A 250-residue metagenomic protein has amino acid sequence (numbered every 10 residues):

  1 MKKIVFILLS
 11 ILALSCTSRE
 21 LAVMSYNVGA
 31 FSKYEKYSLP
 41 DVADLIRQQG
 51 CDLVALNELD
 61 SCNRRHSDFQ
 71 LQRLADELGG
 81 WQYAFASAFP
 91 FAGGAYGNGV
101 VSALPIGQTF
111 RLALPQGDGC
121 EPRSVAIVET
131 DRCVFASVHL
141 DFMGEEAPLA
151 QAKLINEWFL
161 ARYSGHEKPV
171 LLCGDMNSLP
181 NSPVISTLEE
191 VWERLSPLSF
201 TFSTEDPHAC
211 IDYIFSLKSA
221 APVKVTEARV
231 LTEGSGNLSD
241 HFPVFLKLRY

Functional and structural regions predicted by a protein language model:
K2-K3, S15-E77, P90-G94, K153 (+2 more regions): N-terminal, active-site-proximal structural segment of metallo-dependent hydrolase catalytic domains
V5-A13: Bacterial N-terminal signal peptides
E20-S32, F110, I127-D141: Active-site-proximal beta-strand elements of phosphoester/diester hydrolases
Y26-V28, E58-L59, L140, G174-M176 (+1 more regions): Active-site metal-binding loops of divalent metal-dependent hydrolases
F31-K33, S61-H66, F91-G93, M143-E146 (+2 more regions): Active-site environment of divalent metal-dependent phosphoester hydrolases
E35, L59-V134, P222-G234: Structured beta-strand-rich core segments of catalytic domains in phosphoester-bond hydrolases
R47-C51, A75-G79, I106, L160-S164 (+1 more regions): Sec-exported extracytoplasmic/periplasmic mature domains
E146, A150, E157-L171, M176-Y250: Metal-dependent phosphoester-hydrolase catalytic domains
